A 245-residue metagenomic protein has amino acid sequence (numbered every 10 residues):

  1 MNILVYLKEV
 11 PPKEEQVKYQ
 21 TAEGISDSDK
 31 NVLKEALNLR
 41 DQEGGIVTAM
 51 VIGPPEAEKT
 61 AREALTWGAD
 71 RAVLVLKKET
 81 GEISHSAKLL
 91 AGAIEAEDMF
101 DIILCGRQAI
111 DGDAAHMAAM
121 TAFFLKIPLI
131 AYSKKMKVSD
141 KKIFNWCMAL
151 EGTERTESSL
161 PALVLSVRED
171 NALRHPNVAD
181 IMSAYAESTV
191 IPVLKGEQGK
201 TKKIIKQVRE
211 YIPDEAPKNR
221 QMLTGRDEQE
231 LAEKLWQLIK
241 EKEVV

Functional and structural regions predicted by a protein language model:
M1-E14: N-terminal nucleotide-binding beta1-loop-alpha1 segment
N2, G44-T48, R71: Residues at the starts of beta-strands that form the adenosine-phosphate
Q16, S133-V245: Electrostatically charged, flexible surface regions
K18-L37: Short catalytic helix/loop segments, enriched in acidic residues and glycine and frequently bearing histidine
L33, T48-P54, L74: Short internal beta-strands
E58-A93: A glycine-rich helix N-cap at a beta->alpha junction
I94-D101: Glycine-rich phosphate-binding loop signature in dinucleotide/nucleotide-binding domains
G112-L129: Short Gly/Thr/Asp-enriched flexible loops that form oxyanion-binding sites at enzyme active sites
